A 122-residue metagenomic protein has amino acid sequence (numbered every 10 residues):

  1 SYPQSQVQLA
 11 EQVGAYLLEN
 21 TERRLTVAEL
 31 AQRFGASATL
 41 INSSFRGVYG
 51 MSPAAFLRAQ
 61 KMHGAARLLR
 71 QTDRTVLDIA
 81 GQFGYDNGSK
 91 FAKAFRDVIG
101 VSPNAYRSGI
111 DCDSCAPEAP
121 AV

Functional and structural regions predicted by a protein language model:
Q4-Q8: Short helix-capping and inter-helix turn/linker motifs at the boundaries of alpha-helical repeat units
E11-E19, R24-E29, G47-D86, S108-V122: Terminal helix-turn-helix DNA-binding modules in bacterial transcription factors
E29-A36: Long, charge-rich low-complexity segments
R33, Q82-F83, V98: Residues within the alpha-helical elements of helix-turn-helix
S37-A38, D86-N87: Short coil turns linking two alpha-helices in DNA-binding domains
L40-I41, F45, K90-F91, F95: Short hydrophobic/aromatic patch on the recognition helix
